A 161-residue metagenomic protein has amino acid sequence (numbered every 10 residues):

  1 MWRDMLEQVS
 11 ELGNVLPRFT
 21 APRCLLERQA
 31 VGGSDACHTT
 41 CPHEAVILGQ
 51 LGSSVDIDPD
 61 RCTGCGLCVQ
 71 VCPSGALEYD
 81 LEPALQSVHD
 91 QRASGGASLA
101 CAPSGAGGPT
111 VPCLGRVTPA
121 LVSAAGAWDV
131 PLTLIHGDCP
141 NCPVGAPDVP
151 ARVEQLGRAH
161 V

Functional and structural regions predicted by a protein language model:
M1-T40, E44, S94-P103: Ferredoxin-type iron-sulfur electron-transfer modules and their immediate structural context
G32-I57, L67-A84: Iron-sulfur cluster-binding cysteine motifs and their immediate structural context in ferredoxin-like electron-transfer
S74-E78, H89-V122: Extended interfacial segments that mediate partner engagement and assembly in macromolecular machines
P112-L114, D138-G145: PEST-like low-complexity intrinsically disordered regions enriched in Ser/Thr/Pro and acidic residues
T118, P147-L156: Well-ordered, non-membrane alpha-helical segments in soluble/globular domains
A127-C142: Glycine-rich phosphate/pyrophosphate-binding loops and their adjacent beta-strand/loop elements at enzyme active sites
A159-V161: Conserved small/polar residues in nucleotide/adenosyl-binding loops
